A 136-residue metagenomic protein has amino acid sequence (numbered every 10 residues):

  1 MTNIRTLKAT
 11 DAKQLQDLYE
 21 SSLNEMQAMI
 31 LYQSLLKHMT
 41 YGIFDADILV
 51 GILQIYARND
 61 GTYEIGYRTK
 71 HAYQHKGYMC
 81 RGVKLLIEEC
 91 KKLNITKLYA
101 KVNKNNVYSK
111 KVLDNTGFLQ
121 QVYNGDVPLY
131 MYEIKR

Functional and structural regions predicted by a protein language model:
M1-L18, E25, H38-R136: Acyl-donor (CoA/ACP) binding surface of acyl/acetyltransferases
N24-S34: A short, aromatic/hydrophobic, helix- or strand-capping loop or linear motif that either lines the entrance/gate
